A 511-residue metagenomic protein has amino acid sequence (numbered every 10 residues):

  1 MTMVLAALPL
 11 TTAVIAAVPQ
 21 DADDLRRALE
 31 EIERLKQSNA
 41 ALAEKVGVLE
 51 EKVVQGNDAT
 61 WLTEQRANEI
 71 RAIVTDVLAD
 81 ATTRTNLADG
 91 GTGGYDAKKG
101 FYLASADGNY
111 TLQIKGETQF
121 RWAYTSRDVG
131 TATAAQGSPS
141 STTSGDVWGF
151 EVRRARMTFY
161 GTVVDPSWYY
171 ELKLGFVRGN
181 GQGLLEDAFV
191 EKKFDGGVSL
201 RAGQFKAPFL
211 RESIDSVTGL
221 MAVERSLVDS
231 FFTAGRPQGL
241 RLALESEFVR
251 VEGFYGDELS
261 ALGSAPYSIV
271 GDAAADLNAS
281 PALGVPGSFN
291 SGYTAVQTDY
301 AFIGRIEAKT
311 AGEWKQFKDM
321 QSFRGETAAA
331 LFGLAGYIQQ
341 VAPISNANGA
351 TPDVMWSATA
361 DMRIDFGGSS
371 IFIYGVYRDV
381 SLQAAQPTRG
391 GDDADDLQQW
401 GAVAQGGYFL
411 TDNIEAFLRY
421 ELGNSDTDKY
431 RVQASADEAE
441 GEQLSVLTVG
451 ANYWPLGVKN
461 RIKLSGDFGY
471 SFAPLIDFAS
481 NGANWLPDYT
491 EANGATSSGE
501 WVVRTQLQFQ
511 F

Functional and structural regions predicted by a protein language model:
T2-A13: Bacterial N-terminal signal peptides
V14-Q119, D128-T131, P286, Q316 (+2 more regions): N-terminal periplasmic/intermembrane-space "pro-region" immediately following the signal or transit peptide
D24-R27, R34, S38-A41, L62 (+5 more regions): Extracytoplasmic/periplasmic, Sec-exported soluble proteins
A97-L262, Y267-I269, V296-K315, M320-A328 (+3 more regions): Outer membrane beta-barrel
Q136-S138, P166-Y169, V177, V217-V223 (+4 more regions): Flexible, solvent-exposed coil segments and beta strand-coil junctions, predominantly the extracellular/periplasmic
S144, F189-E191, S213-D215, R324-F511: Outer-membrane beta-barrel pore domains
L259-T294, P343: Active-site-proximal beta-alpha loop/turn segments in soluble metabolic enzymes
F289-Q297, T351-M355: Interfacial loop-to-helix transition and helix-capping segments at the boundaries of transmembrane helices
